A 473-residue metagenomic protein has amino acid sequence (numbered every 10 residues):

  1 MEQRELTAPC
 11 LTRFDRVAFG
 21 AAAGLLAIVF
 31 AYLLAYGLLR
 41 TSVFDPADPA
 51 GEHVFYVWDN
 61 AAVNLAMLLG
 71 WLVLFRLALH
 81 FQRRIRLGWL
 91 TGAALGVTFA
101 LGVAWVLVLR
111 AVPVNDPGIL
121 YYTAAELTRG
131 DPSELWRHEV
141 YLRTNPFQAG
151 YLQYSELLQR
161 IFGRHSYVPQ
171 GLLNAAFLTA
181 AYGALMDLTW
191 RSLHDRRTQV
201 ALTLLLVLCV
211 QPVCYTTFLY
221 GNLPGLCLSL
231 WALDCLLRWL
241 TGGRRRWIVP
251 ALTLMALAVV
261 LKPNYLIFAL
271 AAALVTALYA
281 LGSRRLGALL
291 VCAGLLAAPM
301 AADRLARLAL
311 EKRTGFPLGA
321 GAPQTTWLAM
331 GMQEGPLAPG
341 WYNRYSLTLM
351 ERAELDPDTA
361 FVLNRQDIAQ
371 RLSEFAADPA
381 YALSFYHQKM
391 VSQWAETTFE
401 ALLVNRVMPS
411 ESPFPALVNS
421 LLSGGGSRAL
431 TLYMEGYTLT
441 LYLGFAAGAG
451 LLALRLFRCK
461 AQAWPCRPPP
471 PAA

Functional and structural regions predicted by a protein language model:
M1-A104, A288-L296: Start-transfer (signal-anchor) and selected internal transmembrane alpha helices of multi-pass inner/ER membrane
A50-A66, V168-P169, L173-N174, Q388-P470: Membrane-interface anchor segments at the N-terminal boundary of transmembrane helices in multi-pass membrane enzymes
W89, L185-L208, C227, K460-R467: Transmembrane-helix signature of polytopic, membrane-embedded enzymes that assemble or transfer cell-envelope glycans
L109-T123, R129-L157, I161-H165, A320 (+3 more regions): Extracytoplasmic catalytic/substrate-binding loops of multi-pass membrane glycan-assembly enzymes
N145, A149, Q153, I161-A180 (+1 more regions): Loop-to-helix entry region of an early transmembrane alpha helix in multi-pass inner-membrane enzymes
L172-L193, W231, A447-G450: Transmembrane-helix motifs of polytopic, lipid-linked glycan transferases
Q211-G225: Short acidic/glycine- and proline-prone juxtamembrane loop motifs at membrane-interface regions of multi-pass membrane
L308-P413: Membrane-proximal stem/loop segments at transmembrane-domain junctions that anchor or position
